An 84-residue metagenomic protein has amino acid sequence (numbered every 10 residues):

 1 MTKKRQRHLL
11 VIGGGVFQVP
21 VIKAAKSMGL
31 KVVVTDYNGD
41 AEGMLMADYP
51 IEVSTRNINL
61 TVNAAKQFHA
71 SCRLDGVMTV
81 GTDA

Functional and structural regions predicted by a protein language model:
M1-A84: ATP-binding N-terminal substructure of ATP-dependent carboxylate-amine bond-forming enzymes
